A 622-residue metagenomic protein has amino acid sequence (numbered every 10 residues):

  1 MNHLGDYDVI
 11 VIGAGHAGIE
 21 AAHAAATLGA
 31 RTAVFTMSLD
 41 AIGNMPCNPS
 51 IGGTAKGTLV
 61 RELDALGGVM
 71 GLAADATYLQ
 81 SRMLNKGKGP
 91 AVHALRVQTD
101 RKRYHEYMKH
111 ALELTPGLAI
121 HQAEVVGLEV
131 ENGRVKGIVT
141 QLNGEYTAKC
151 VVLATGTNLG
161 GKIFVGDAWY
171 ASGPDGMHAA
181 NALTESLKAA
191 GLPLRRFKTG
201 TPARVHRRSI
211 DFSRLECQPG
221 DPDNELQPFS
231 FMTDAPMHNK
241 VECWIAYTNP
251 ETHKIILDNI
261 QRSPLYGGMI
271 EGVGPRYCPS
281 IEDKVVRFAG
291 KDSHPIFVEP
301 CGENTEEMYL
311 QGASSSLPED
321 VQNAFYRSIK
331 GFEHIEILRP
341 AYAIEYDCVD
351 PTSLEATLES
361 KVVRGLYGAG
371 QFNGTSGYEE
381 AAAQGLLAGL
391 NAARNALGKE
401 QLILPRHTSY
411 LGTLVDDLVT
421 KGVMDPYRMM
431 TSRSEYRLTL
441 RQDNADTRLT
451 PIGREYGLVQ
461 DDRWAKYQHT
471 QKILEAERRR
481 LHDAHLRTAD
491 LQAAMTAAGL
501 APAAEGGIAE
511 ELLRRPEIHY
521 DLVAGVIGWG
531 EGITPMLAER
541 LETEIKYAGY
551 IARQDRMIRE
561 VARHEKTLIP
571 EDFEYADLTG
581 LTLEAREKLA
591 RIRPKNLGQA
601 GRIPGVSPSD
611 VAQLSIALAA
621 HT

Functional and structural regions predicted by a protein language model:
H3-A17: Beta1/beta-strand and adjacent pyrophosphate-binding region of the FAD-binding site in flavoprotein oxidoreductases
G5, Q141-C150: Core beta-strand elements of the Rossmann-like FAD/NAD(P) dinucleotide-binding domain in flavoenzyme oxidoreductases
H23-E131, L142, A154-A171, H178-L183 (+2 more regions): Conserved N-terminal/central alpha/beta ligand/cofactor-binding core
S38-D40, K56, M83, T184-N323 (+4 more regions): An anion/pyrophosphate-binding glycine-rich loop and adjacent beta-alpha core in soluble alpha-beta enzymes
C150, T155-L159, L317, K330: Glycine-/small-residue-rich beta->alpha transition segments that form the dinucleotide
Y309-T375, I403-D416, T534-K588, R593: A glycine-rich dinucleotide-binding beta-alpha-beta segment and adjacent secondary-structure elements that constitute
A381-L402: Internal hydrophobic alpha-helix adjacent to the cofactor/substrate pocket in enzyme cavities
R433, T439, A445, T450-A612 (+1 more regions): Extended, charge-enriched "interface" segments that sit outside catalytic cores
